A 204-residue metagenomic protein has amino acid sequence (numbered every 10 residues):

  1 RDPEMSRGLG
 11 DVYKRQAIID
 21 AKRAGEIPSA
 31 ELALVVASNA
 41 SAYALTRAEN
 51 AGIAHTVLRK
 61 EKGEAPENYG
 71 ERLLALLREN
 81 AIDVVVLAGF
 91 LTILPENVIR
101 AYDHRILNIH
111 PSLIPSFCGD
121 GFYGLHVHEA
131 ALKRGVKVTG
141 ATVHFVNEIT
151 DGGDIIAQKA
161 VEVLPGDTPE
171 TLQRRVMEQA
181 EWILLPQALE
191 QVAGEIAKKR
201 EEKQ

Functional and structural regions predicted by a protein language model:
R1-L9, Y13: Single conserved hydrophobic/aromatic residue that forms the stacking wall/gate of nucleotide- or nucleobase-binding
G8, A51-G52, Y102: Short, structured coil segments at secondary-structure junctions
R15, A44, I93-E96: Short, well-ordered alpha-helical microsegments
P28-N68: Short, surface-exposed acidic-centric catalytic microdomains
N68-L74, Y123-V127: Charged helix-capping and loop-helix junction motifs
L76-D83: Glycine-rich phosphate-binding loop signature in dinucleotide/nucleotide-binding domains
V84, A88-A197: Donor/substrate-binding cores of folate-linked one-carbon enzymes
